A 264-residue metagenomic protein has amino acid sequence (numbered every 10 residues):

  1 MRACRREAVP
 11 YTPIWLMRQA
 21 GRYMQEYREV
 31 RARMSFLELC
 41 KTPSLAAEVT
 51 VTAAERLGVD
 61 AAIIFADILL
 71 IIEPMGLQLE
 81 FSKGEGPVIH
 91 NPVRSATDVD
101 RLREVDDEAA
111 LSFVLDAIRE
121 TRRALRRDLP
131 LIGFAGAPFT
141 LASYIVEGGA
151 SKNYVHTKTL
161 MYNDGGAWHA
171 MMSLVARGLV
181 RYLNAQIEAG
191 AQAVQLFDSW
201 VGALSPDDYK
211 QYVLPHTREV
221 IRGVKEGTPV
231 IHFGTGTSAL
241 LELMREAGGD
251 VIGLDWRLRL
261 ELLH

Functional and structural regions predicted by a protein language model:
M1-K83, L214, R218-E219: N-terminal basic, low-complexity leaders that serve as flexible interaction/assembly modules and, when applicable, as
A32-S35, A96-D106, M161-A170: Short glycine/proline- and acidic residue-enriched helix-loop micro-motifs that form flexible lids or anion-recognition
F36, P43, S82, I89-P92 (+3 more regions): N-terminal/domain-start segments enriched in small and hydrophobic, helix-friendly residues, covering either
A61, I89-H90, P130-I132: Short, flexible active-site-proximal loops enriched in glycine and acidic residues
I68-I71, G86-P87, T97, P138-T140: A short acidic, glycine/proline-enriched capping/turn motif at secondary-structure boundaries, especially helix N-cap
L77-P92, Y144-T157: Short, flexible, mixed-charge acidic loops at enzyme active sites
G84-A124: A gly/proline- and charged-residue-enriched helix-loop-helix capping module
A110-H264: Active-site loop segments of alpha/beta catalytic cores
